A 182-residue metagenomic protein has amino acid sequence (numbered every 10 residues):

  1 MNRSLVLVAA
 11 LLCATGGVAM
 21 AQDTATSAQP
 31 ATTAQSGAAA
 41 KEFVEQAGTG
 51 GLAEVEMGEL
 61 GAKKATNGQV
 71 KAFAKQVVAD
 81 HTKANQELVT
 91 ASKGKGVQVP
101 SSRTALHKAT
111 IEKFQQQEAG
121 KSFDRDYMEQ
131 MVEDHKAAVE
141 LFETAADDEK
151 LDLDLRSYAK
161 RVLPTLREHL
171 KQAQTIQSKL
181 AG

Functional and structural regions predicted by a protein language model:
N2-V8, C13-G182: His/Met- and acidic-residue-enriched segments that coordinate or traffic transition-metal cofactors and support
